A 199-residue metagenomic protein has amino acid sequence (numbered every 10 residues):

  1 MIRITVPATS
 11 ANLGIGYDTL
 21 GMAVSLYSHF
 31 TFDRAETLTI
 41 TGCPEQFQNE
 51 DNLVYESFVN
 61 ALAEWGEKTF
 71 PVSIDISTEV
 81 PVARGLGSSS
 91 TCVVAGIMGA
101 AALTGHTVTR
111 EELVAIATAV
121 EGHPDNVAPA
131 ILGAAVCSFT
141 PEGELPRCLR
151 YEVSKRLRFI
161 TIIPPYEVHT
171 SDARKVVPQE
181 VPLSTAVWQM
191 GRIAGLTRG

Functional and structural regions predicted by a protein language model:
M1-R84, M98, A102, H106-V108: ATP-binding N-lobe of GHMP and related small-molecule kinases
R3, L86, A101, P146 (+1 more regions): N-proximal short alpha-helices
R3-V6, F32-T37, V72-I76, T91 (+4 more regions): Short amphipathic alpha-helical segments, especially helix-boundary/capping motifs
V6, S10-N12, G16-A23, L86-V93 (+1 more regions): FAD-binding core of FAD-dependent oxidoreductases, characterized by glycine-rich FAD pyrophosphate-binding loops
I15, S25, Q48-E56, G87-T91 (+7 more regions): Conserved active-site and cofactor/substrate-binding residues in soluble primary-metabolism enzymes
D18-S25, Q48, P81-A83, G87 (+4 more regions): Generic, ordered loop/turn and secondary-structure boundary motif
T78-P129: Glycine/small-residue-rich loop that forms an oxyanion/phosphate-binding "nest" at active or ligand-binding sites
T109-G199: ATP-dependent small-molecule kinase catalytic core of the GHMP/sugar-kinase superfamily and closely related
